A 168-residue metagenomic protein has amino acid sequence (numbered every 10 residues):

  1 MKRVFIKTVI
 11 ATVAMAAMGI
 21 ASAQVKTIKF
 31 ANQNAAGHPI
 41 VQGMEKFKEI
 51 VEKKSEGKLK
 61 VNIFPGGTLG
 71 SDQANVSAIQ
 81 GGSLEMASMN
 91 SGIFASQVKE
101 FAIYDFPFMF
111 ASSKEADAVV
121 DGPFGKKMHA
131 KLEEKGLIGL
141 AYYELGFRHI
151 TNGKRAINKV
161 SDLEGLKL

Functional and structural regions predicted by a protein language model:
M1-I10: Bacterial N-terminal signal peptides that target proteins for export
M18-I20: N-terminal signal peptide c-region/cleavage motif recognized by signal peptidases
T27, Q42, E52-G67, L137-I138 (+1 more regions): A local structural motif
K29-K46, G66-S71: Extracytoplasmic "Venus flytrap"
K48-E49, Q80, E85, N90-K167: Contiguous mixed-secondary-structure segments that line small-molecule binding/active-site clefts of soluble domains
F64-S77, A156-N158: Short helix-initiation/N-cap motifs at beta->coil->alpha
